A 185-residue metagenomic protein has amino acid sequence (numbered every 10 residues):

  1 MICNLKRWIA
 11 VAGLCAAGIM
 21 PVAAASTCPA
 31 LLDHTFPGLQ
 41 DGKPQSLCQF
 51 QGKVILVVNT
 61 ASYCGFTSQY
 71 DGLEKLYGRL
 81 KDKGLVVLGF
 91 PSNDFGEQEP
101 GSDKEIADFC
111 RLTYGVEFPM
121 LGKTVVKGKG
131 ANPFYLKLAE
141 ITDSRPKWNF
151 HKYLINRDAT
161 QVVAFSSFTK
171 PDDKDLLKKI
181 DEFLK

Functional and structural regions predicted by a protein language model:
M1-A12: Bacterial N-terminal signal peptides that target proteins for export
A10-P21: Bacterial N-terminal signal peptides
A23-C48, S68: N-terminal "domain-start" segment that seeds a small globular fold
D33, G122, L184: Terminal helix/beta-alpha structural elements that buttress the NAD(P)+-binding lobe
Q51-I55, K81-V86, Y114-P119, N149 (+1 more regions): Loop/turn elements at helix/coil->beta-strand transitions in domains of secreted/extracellular proteins
N59-Y63: Amphipathic alpha-helical repeat scaffolds
F66-A131: Structural microenvironment flanking redox-active thiols in thiol-disulfide oxidoreductases
P133-K185: Thiol-/selenol-based redox modules, centered on thioredoxin-like and closely related oxidoreductase domains
